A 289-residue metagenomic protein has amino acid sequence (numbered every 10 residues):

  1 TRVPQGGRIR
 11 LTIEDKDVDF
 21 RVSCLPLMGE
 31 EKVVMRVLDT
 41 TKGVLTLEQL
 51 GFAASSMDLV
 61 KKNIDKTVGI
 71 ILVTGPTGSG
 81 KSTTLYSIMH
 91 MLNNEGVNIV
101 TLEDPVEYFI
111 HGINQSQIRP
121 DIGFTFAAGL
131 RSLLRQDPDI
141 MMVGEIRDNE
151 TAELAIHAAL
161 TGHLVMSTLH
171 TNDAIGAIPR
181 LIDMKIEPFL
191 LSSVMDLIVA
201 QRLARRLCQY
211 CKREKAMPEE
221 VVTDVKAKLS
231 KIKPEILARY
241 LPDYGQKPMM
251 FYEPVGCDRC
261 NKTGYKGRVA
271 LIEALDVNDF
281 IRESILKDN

Functional and structural regions predicted by a protein language model:
T1-N289: Short, flexible helix-loop junctions that flank or precede catalytic/ligand sites
